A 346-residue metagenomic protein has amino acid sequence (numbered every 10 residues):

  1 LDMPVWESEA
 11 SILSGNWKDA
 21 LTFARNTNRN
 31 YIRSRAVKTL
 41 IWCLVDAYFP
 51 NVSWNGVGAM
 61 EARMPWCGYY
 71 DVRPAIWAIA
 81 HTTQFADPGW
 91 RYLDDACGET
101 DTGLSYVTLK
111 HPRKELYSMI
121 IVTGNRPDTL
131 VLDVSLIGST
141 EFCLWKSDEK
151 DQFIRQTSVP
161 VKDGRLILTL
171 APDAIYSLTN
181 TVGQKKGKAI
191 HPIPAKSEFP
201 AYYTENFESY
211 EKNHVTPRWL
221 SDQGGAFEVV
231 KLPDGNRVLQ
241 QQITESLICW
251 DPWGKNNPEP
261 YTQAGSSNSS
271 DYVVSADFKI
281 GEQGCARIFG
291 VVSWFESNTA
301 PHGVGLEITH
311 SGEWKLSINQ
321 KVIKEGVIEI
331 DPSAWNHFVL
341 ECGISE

Functional and structural regions predicted by a protein language model:
E7-H81, A86, W90-T102: Aromatic/acidic polysaccharide-binding cleft in carbohydrate-active enzymes
I79, T129-V131, T216-R218, E282-S293: Beta-strand acidic-aromatic groove motif in beta-rich domains, primarily in extracellular
Q84, D95-T140: Carbohydrate-binding surface patches
I120-D234, S246-W250, S275, E341-G343: C-terminal beta-sandwich/jelly-roll accessory domains of carbohydrate-active enzymes
T157, R165-L168, P260-S266, K324-I330: Beta-strand-rich interaction surfaces with strong enrichment in secreted/lumenal proteins
Q242-W314: Secretory/extracellular carbohydrate-interaction modules and structurally similar beta-sandwich "look-alikes"
S317-H337: Short, aromatic/His-centered strand-loop micro-motif at the edge of beta-sheets
A334-E346: Localized edge beta-strand/strand-to-loop motifs within extracellular or lumenal beta-rich domains
